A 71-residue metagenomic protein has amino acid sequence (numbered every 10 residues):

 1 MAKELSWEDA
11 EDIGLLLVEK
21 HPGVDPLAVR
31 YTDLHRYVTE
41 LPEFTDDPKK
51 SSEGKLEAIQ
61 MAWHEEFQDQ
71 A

Functional and structural regions predicted by a protein language model:
A2-A71: A charge-rich, low-complexity, intrinsically flexible signal that marks solvent-exposed coils, linkers, repeats
